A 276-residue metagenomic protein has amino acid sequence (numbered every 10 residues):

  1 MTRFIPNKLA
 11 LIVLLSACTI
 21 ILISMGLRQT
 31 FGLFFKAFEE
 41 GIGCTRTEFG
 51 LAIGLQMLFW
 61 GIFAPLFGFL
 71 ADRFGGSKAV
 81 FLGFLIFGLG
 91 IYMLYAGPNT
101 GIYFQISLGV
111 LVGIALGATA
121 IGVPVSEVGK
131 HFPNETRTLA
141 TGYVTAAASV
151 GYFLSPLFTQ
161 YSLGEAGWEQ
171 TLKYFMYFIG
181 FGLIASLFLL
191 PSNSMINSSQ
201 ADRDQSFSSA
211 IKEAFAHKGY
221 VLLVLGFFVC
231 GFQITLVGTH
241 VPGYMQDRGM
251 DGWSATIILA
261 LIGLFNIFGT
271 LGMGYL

Functional and structural regions predicted by a protein language model:
Q29, M57-P65, Y152-F153, G263-L271: Residue-level signature of mid-helix packing/kink "hotspots" within the transmembrane helices of 12-pass Major
F31-F35, H217-M273: Extracytoplasmic gate region of multi-pass secondary transporters
F38, A118-F132: Intracellular juxtamembrane helix-capping segments at the cytosolic ends of symmetry-related transmembrane helices
F63-G75, T270-L276: Helix-to-loop junctions at the C-terminal end of transmembrane segments in multipass secondary transporters
L85-N99: C-terminal ends and interior cores of transmembrane alpha-helices in multi-pass membrane transporters/permeases
I102-T119, F228: Hydrophobic core of transmembrane alpha-helices in multi-pass small-molecule transporters, especially MFS/SLC-type
V144-S194: Helix-loop-helix hairpin linking two adjacent transmembrane segments in secondary transporters
P191-S209: Flexible cytoplasmic inter-helical loops of multi-pass small-molecule transporters
